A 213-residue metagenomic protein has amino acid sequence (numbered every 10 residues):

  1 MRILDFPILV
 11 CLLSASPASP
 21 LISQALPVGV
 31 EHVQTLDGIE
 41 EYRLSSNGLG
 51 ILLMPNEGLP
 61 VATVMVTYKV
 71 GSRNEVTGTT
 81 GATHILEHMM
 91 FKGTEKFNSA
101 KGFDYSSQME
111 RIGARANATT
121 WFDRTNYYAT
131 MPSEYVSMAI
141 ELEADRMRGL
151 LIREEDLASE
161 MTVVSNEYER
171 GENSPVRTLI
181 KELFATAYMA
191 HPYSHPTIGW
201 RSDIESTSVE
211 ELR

Functional and structural regions predicted by a protein language model:
D5-P17: Bacterial N-terminal signal peptides
A15-A25: Boundary at the C-terminal end of the N-terminal hydrophobic targeting segment
L21-I22, G93-T94, A139, R146 (+2 more regions): Scaffold signal of the M16-like zinc-metallopeptidase fold and its non-catalytic homologs
V28-T67: Mature N-terminal segment immediately following signal peptide/propeptide cleavage in secreted/periplasmic
G48, V66, H84-L86, Y127 (+4 more regions): Buried hydrophobic packing residues in well-ordered domains
T63-T130, N173, S194-I198: M16/MPP (pitrilysin/insulinase) zinc-metallopeptidase core fold and M16-derived inactive scaffolds
E95-K96, T130-M161: M16/insulysin-pitrilysin zinc metalloprotease superfamily fold
G102, E110, L151-E169: Acidic/histidine-enriched alpha-helical segments
